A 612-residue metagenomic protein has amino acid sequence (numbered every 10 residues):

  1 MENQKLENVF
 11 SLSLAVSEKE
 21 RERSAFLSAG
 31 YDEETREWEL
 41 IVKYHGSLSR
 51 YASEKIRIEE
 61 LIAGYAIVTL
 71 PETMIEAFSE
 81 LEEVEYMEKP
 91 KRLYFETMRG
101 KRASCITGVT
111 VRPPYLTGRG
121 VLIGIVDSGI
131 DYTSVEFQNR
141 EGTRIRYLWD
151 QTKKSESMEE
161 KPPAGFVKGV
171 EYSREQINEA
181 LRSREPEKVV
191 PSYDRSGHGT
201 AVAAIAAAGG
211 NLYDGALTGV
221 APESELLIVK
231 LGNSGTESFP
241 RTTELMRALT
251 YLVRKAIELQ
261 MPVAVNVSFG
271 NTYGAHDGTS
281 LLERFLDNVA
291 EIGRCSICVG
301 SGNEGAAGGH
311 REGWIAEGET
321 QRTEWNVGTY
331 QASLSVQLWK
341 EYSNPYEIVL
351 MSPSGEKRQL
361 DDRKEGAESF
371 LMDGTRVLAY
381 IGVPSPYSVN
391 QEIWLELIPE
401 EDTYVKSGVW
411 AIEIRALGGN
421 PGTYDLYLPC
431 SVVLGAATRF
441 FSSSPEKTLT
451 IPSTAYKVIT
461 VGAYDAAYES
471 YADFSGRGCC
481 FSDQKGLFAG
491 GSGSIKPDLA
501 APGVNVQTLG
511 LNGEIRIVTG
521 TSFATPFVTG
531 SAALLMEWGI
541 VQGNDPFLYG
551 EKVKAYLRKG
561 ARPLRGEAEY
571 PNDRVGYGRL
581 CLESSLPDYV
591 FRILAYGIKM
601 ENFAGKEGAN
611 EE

Functional and structural regions predicted by a protein language model:
M1-Y65, T73-P113, R119-L122, V135 (+3 more regions): Autoinhibitory N-terminal propeptides
P90, V229-L231, L249-D277, G300-S301 (+1 more regions): Short acidic, glycine-rich surface-loop motifs adjacent to enzyme active sites
V111-G118, E136-N139, L217-A221, F239-V265 (+7 more regions): Mature extracellular/periplasmic domains of secretome proteins
V111-T243, Q260, A332-L334, S343-N344 (+4 more regions): Subtilisin-like serine protease catalytic core
W149, K154-E156, E160-I177, G308-Y404 (+2 more regions): Extracellular S/T/G-rich loop segment that most often corresponds to the catalytic His/Ser-adjacent loop
A203-A206, D214, L227-N233, V253-A264 (+3 more regions): Hydrolase catalytic cores
E258, P262-N271, G293-C295, A307 (+1 more regions): C-terminal subdomain of the subtilisin-like protease fold in secreted/lumenal serine endopeptidases
N420-C430: Edge beta-strands of jelly-roll/beta-sandwich modules across compartments, strongly enriched in secreted/luminal
